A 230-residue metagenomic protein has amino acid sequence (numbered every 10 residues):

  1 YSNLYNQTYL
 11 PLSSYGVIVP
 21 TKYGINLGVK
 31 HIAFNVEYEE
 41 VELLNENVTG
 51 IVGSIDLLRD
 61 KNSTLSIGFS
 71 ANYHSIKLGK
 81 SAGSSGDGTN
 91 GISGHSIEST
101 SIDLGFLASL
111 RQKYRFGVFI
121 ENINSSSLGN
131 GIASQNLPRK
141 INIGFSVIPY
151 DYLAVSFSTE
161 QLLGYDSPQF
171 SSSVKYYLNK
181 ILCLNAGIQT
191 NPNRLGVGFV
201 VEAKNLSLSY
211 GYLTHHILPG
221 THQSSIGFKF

Functional and structural regions predicted by a protein language model:
Y1-F230: Subset of outer-membrane beta-barrel
